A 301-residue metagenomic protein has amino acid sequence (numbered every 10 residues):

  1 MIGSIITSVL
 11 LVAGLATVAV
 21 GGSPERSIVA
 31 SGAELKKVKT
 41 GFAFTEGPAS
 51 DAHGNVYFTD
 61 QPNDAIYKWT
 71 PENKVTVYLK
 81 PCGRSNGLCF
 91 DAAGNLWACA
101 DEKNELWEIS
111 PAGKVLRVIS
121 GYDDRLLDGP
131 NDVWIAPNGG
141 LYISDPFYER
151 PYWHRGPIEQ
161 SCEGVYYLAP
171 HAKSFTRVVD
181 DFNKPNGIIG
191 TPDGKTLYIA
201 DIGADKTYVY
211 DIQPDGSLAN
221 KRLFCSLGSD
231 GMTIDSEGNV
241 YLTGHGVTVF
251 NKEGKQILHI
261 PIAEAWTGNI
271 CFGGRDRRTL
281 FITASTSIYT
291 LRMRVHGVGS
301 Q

Functional and structural regions predicted by a protein language model:
M1: Zn2+-dependent metallopeptidase catalytic domains
S4-V18: Bacterial N-terminal signal peptides
T17-Q301: Sequence-structural signature of mature extracellular/luminal beta-sheet repeat domains, prominently beta-propellers
